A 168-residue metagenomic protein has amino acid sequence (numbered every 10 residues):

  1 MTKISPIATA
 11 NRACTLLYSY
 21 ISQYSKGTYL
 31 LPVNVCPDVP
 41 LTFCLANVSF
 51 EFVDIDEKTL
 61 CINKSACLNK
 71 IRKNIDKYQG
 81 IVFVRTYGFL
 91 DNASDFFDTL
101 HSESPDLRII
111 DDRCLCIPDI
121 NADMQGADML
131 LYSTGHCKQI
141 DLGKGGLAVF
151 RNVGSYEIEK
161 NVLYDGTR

Functional and structural regions predicted by a protein language model:
M1-Y29, C36-L45, F52-D54, S65: Phosphate-binding glycine-rich loop
T2-I7, S22-T28, N47-V48, D76-K77 (+3 more regions): Short glycine/proline-enriched coil/turn segments at helix->beta-strand junctions
Y18, L45-F50, F96, I110-C114: Generic detector of short, locally flexible boundary/turn motifs and exposed helical patches
N34-C36, C114: An acidic- and aromatic-residue-enriched active-site/binding cleft used to recognize and process polar
S49-D54, L130-Y132: Short hydrophobic/aromatic-enriched beta-strand-loop microsegments
L60-K160, D165: Active-site phosphate-binding strand-loop segment of PLP-dependent enzymes
R168: Extended, charge-rich helix/loop segments that form flexible, surface "patches" used to engage negatively charged
